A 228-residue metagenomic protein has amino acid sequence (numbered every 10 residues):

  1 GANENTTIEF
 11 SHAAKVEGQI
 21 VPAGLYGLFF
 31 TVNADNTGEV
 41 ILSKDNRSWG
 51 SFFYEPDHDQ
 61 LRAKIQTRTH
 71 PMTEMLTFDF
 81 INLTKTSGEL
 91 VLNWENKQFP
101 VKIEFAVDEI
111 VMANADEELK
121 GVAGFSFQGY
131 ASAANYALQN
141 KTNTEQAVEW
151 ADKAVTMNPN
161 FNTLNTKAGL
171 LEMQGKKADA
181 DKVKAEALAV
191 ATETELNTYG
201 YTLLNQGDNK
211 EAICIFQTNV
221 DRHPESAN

Functional and structural regions predicted by a protein language model:
G1-A23, F29-G129, M157-N158: Extended, well-structured beta-strand/loop surface patches that form recognition or cofactor-anchoring regions within
E118-K153, N158, T166-N228: Alpha-helical adaptor scaffolds
